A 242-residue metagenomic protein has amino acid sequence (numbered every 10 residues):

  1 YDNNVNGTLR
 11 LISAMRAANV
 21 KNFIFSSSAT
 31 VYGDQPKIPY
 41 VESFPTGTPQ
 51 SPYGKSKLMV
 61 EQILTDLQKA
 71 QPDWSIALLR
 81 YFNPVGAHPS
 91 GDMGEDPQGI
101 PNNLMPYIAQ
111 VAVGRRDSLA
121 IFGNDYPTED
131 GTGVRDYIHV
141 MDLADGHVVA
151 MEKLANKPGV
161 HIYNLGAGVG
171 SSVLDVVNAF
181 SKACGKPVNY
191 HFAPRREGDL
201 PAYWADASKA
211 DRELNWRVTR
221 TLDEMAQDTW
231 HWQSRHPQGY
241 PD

Functional and structural regions predicted by a protein language model:
D2-R10, A17, K21-N22, V31-N83 (+1 more regions): Catalytic helix-loop patch of NAD(P)-dependent Rossmann-fold dehydrogenases
S13-A14, T65-D66, A109-V113: Alpha-helical segments that scaffold the active site and NAD(P)H-binding pocket of short-chain dehydrogenase/reductase
M15, Q68, A150-L154: Hydrophobic pocket-lining residues that define ligand/cofactor binding sites across diverse proteins
N19-F23, D73-S75, D117-S118, K157-H161: Active-site loop of short-chain dehydrogenase/reductase
S28: Residue(s) in the substrate-gating loop at a strand-loop-helix junction that position the organic substrate next
Y32, V85, V169-S171: Feature marks short, surface-exposed loop/turn motifs that line or immediately flank catalytic pockets and channel
H88-P101, I108-V111, D117: Hydrophobic, Gly/Ser/Ala-rich alpha-helical and linker tracts in large acyl-processing enzymes of secondary/lipid
L104-D242: C-terminal substrate-binding subdomain of Rossmann-fold SDR/epimerase-dehydratase oxidoreductases
